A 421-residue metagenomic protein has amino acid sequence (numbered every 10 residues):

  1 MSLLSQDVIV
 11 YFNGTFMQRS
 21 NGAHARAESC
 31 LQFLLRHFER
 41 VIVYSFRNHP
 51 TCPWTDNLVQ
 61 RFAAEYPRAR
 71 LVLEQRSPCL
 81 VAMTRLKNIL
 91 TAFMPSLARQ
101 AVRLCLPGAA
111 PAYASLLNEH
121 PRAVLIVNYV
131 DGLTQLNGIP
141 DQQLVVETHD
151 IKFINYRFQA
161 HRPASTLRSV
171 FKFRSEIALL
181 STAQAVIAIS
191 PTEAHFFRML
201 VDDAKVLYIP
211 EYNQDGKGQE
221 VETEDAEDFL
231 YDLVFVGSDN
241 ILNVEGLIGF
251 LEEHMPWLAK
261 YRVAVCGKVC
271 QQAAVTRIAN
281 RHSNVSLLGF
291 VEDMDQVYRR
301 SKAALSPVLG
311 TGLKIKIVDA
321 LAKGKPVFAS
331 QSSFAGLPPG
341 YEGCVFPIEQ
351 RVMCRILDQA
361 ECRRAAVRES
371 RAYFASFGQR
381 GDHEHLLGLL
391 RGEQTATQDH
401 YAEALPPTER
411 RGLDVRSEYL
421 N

Functional and structural regions predicted by a protein language model:
L3-S29, Y44-H49, D232-G237: Nucleotide-activated donor-dependent transferases that construct or modify glycoconjugates
I9-V10, I139-F158: Active-site proximal beta-strand in glycosyltransferases
R26-A27, Y208-R277, L287, V291-M294: Conserved catalytic-core segment of nucleotide-activated headgroup transferases in glycan assembly
S29, P107-S115, V146, K152-F153 (+1 more regions): Membrane-proximal helix-turn-helix segments that form the acceptor-binding/catalytic region of lipid-linked
V145, R168-S169, I177, S181-R198 (+1 more regions): Donor nucleotide-sugar binding/catalytic pocket of nucleotide-sugar-dependent glycosyltransferases
R299-G312, K325: Acidic donor-binding loop of glycosyltransferase active sites
K316-D319, P326-S330: Short hydrophobic beta-strand element within catalytic cores of glycosyltransferases and related nucleotide-activated
C362-E409, V415: A charged, aromatic-enriched C-terminal amphipathic alpha-helix characteristic of glycosyltransferases across folds
